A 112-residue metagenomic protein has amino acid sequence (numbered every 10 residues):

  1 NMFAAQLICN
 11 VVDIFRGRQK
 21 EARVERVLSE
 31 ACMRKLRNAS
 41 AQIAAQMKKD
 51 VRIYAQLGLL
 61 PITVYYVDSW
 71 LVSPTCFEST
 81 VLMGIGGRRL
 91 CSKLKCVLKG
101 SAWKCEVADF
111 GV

Functional and structural regions predicted by a protein language model:
N1-N10: Short, low-complexity N-terminal intrinsically disordered segments enriched in polar/charged residues
A5-Q6, V24, G58: Residue-level signal for the start and early helices of compact helical domains
C9, E21-A22, A39-A44: Short N-terminal helix-initiation segments at or just after the protein's N-terminus
Q19-A31: Short, well-ordered alpha-helical segments enriched in acidic and aromatic residues
L28-V112: Structured, amphipathic secondary-structure segments that form assembly/contact surfaces in multi-subunit
